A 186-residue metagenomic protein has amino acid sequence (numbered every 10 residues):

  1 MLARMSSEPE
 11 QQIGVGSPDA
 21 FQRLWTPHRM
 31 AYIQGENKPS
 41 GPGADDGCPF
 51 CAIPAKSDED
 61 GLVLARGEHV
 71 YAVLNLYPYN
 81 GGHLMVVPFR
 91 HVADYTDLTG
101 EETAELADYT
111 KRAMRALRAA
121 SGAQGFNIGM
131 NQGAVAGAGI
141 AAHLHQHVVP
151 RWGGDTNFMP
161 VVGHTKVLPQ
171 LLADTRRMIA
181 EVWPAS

Functional and structural regions predicted by a protein language model:
M1-S186: HIT superfamily nucleotide-processing domains
